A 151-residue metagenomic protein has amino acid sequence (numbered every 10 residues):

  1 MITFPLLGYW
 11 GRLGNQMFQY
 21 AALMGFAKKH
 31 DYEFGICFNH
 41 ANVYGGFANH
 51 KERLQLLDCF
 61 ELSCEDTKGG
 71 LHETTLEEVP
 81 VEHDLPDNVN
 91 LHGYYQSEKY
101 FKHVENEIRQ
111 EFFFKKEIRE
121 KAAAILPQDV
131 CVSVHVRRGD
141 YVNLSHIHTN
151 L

Functional and structural regions predicted by a protein language model:
M1-Y44: N-terminal pre-catalytic "stem/leader" segment of glycosyltransferase-like enzymes
V43-L151: Secretory-pathway luminal glycosyltransferase catalytic domains
